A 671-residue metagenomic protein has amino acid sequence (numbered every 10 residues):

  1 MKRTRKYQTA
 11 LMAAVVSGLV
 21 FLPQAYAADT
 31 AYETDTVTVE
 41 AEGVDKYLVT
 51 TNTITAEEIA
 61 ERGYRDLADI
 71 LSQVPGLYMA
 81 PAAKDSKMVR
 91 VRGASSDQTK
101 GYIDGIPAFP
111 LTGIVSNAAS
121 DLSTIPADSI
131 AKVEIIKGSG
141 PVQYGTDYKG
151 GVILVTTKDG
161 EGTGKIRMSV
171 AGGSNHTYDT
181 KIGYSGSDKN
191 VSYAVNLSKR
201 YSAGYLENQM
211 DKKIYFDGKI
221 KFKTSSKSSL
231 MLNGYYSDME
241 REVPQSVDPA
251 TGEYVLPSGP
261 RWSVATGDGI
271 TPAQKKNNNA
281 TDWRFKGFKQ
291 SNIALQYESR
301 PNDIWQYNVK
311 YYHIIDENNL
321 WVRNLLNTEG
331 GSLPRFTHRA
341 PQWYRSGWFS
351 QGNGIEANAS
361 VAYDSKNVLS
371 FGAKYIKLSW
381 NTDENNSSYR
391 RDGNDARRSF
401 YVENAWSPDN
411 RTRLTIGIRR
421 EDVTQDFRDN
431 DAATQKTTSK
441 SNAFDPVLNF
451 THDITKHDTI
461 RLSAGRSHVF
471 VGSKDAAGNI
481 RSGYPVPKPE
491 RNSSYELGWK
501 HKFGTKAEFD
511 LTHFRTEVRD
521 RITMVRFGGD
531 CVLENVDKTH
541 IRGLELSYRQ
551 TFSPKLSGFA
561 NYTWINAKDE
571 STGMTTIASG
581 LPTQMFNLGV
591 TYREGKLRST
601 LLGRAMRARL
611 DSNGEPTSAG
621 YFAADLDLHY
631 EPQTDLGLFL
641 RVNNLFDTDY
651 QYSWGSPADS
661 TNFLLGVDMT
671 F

Functional and structural regions predicted by a protein language model:
M1-V74, K221-S226, I293, R300 (+1 more regions): N-terminal Sec signal peptide and the immediately downstream disordered periplasmic leader that contains the TonB box
A27, K223-T224, N404, L462 (+2 more regions): Conserved C-terminal beta-signal and adjacent last beta-strands/turns of outer-membrane beta-barrel proteins
Y32-T163, L497: Acidic, small-polar-rich N-terminal luminal/periplasmic segments of exported/outer-membrane proteins
G172-Y201, L206-V247, Y254, W283-Q306 (+2 more regions): Transmembrane beta-barrel wall of Gram-negative outer-membrane proteins
V191, I304-N324, K377, T451-D453 (+5 more regions): Membrane-embedded beta-barrel scaffold of Gram-negative outer-membrane proteins
S202, S229-L295, R300, I315-F349 (+2 more regions): Flexible loop and strand-edge segments within Gram-negative outer membrane beta-barrel domains
A362-S370, K374, R391-E517, T551-P554 (+2 more regions): Structural signature of Gram-negative outer-membrane beta-barrels, strongest in the C-terminal barrel of TonB-dependent
D409-L414, F514-E517, N535-N613, H629-L638 (+1 more regions): Gram-negative outer-membrane beta-barrel transporters
